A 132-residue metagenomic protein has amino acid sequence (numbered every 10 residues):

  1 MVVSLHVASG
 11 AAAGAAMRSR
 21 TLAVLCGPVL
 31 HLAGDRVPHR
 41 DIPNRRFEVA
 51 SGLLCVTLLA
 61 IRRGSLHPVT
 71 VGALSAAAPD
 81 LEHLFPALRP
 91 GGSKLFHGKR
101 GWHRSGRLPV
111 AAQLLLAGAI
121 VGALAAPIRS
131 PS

Functional and structural regions predicted by a protein language model:
M1-S132: N-terminal membrane-targeting hydrophobic helices
